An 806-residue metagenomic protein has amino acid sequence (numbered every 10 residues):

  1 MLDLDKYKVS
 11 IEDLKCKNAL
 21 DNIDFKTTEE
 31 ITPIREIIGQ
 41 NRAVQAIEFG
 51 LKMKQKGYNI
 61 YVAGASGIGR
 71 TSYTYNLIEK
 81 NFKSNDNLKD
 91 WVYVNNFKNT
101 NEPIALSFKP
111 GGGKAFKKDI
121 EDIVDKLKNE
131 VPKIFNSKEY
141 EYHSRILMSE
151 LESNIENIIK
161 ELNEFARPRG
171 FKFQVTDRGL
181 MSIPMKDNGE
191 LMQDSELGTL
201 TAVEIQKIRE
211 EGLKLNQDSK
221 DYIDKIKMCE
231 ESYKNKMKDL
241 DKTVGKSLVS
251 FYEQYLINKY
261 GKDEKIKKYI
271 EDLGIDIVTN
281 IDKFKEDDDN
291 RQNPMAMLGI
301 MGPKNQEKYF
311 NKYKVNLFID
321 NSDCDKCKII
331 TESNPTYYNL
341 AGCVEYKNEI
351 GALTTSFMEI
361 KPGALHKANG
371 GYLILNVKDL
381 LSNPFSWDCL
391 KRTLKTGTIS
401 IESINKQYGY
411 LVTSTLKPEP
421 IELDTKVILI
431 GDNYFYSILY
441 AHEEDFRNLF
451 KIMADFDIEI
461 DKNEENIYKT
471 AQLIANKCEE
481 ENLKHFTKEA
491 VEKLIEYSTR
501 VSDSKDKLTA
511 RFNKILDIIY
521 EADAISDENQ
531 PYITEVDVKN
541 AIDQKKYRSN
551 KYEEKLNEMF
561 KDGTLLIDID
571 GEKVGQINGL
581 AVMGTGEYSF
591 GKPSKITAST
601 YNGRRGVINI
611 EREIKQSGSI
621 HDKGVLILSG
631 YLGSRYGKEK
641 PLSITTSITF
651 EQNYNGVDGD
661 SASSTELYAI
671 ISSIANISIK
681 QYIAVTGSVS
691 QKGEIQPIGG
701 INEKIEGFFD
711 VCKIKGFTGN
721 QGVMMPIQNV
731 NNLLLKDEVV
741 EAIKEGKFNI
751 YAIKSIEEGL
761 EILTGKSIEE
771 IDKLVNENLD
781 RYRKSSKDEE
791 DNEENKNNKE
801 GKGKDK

Functional and structural regions predicted by a protein language model:
M1-Y440, D445, K451-N463, I467 (+7 more regions): Conserved ASCE/P-loop NTPase catalytic core
Q174-E190, R447, E745, Y751-K766: Short, solvent-exposed linear motifs at loop/edge-of-secondary-structure regions
S356-L365, G371, V377-P384, D388-L390 (+7 more regions): Peripheral, non-AAA+ core regions of ATP-driven protein-machinery
